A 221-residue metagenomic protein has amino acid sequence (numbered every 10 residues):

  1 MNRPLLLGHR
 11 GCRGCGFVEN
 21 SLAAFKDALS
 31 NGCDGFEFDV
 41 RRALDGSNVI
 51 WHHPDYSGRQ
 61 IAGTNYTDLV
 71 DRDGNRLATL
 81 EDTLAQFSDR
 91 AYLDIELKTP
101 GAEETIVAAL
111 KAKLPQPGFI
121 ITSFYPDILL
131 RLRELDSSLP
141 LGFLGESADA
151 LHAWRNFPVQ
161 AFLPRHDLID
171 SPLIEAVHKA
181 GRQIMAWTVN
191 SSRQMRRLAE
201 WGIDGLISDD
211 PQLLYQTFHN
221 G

Functional and structural regions predicted by a protein language model:
M1-G221: Phosphate-group recognition and catalysis centered on beta-loop-alpha active-site segments
